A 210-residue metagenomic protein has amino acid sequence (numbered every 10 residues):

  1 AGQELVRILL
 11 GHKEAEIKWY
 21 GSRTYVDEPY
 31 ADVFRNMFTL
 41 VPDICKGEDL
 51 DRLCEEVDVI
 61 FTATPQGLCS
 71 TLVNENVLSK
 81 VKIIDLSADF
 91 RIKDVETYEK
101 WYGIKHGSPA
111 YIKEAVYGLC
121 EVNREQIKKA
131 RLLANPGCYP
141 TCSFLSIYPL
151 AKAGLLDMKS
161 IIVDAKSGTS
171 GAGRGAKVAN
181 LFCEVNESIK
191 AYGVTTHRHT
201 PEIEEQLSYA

Functional and structural regions predicted by a protein language model:
A1-V194: N-terminal Rossmann-like NAD(P) cofactor-binding subdomain of oxidoreductases, focused on the glycine-rich
T195-A210: Oxyanion-binding "anion nests"
